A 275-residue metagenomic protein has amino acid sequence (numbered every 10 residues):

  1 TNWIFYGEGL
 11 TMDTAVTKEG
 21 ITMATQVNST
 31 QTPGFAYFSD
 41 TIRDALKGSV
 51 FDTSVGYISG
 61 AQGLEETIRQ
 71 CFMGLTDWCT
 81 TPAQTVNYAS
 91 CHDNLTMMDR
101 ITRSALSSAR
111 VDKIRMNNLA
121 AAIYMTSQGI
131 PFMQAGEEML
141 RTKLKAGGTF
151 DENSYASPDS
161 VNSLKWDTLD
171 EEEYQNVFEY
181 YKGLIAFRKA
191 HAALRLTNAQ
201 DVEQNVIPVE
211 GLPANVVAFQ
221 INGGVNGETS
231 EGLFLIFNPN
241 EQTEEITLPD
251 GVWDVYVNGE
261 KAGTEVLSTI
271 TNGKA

Functional and structural regions predicted by a protein language model:
N2-L140, S157, G223-G227, F237-N240: Conserved alpha/beta catalytic core and glycan-binding cleft of carbohydrate-active enzymes
K113-I114, M125, I130-M133, E137-M139 (+1 more regions): Carbohydrate-interacting/catalytic domains
